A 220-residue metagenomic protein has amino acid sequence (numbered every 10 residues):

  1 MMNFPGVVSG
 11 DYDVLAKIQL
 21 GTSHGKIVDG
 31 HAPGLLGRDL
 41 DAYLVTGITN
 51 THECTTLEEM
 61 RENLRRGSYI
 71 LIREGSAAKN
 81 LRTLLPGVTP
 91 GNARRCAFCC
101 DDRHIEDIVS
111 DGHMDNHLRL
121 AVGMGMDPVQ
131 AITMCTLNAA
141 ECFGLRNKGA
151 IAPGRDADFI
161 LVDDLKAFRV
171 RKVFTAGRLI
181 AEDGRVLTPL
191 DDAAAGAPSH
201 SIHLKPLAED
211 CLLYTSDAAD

Functional and structural regions predicted by a protein language model:
M1-M2, L71-I72, A97-C100: Short beta-strands and strand-loop turn motifs
M1-R66, E74-T83, E106: Histidine/acidic-residue-rich, glycine-tolerant segments that coordinate divalent metal ions
N3, L35, G75-A77, R103-I105 (+4 more regions): Short, glycine-/Ser/Thr-/acidic-enriched flexible segments
S23, G87-F168, F174: His/Asp/Glu-enriched, well-ordered alpha-helical/loop segment that forms or immediately abuts the divalent-metal
I27, T49, Y69, D127 (+1 more regions): Residue-level detector of anion-binding/catalytic polar loops
R155-A197: C-terminal cap of metal-dependent C-N hydrolases
A195-L213: Charged, amphipathic alpha-helical linkers/stalks
Y214-A219: Conserved small/polar residues in nucleotide/adenosyl-binding loops
